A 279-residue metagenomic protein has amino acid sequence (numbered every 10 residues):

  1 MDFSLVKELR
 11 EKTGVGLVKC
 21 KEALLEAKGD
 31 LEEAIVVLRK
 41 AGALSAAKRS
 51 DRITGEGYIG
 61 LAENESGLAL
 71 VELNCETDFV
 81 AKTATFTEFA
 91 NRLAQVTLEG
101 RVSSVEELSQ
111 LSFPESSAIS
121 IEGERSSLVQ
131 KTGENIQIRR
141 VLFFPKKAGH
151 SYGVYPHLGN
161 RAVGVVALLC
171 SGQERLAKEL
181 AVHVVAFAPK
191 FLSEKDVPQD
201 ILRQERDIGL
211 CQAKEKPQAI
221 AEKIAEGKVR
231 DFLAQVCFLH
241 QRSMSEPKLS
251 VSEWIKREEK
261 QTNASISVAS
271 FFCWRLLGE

Functional and structural regions predicted by a protein language model:
M1-E279: N-terminal assembly/interaction segments in proteins that build large macromolecular machines
